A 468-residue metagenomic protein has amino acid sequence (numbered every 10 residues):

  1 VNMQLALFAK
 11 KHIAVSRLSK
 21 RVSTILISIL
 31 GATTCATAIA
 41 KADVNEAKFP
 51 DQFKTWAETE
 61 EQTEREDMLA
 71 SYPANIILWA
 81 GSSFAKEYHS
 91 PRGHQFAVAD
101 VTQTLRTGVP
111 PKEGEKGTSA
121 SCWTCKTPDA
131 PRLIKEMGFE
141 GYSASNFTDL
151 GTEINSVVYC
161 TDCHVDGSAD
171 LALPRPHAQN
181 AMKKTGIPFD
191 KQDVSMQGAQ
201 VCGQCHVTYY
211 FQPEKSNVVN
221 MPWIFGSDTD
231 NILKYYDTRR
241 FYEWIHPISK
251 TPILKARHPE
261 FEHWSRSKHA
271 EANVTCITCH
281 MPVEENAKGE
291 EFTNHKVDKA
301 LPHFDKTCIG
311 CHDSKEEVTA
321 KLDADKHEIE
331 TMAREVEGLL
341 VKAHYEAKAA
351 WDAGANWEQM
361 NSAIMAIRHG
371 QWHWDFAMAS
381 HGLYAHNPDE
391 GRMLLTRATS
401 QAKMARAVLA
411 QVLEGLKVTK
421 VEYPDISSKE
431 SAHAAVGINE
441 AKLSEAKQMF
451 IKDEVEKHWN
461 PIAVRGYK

Functional and structural regions predicted by a protein language model:
V1-S19: N-terminal secretory signal peptides that target proteins for export/translocation
T24-T34: Bacterial N-terminal signal peptides
C35-K41: Sec/Tat signal peptide C-region and signal peptidase I cleavage site
K41-V98, K135-T278, P282-F450, E454: Primarily the internal scaffold of c-type cytochrome electron-transfer domains, especially repeated/multiheme c-type
L105-G108, G114-S119, T152: Long, charge-dense tracts
S119-C122, D129: Long, structured ligand/cofactor-binding scaffold of large enzymes
T127-D129, G167: Mobile, glycine-rich extracellular loop/lid and propeptide segments that shape or gate substrate/ligand access
K447-K468: C-terminal non-catalytic accessory extensions
